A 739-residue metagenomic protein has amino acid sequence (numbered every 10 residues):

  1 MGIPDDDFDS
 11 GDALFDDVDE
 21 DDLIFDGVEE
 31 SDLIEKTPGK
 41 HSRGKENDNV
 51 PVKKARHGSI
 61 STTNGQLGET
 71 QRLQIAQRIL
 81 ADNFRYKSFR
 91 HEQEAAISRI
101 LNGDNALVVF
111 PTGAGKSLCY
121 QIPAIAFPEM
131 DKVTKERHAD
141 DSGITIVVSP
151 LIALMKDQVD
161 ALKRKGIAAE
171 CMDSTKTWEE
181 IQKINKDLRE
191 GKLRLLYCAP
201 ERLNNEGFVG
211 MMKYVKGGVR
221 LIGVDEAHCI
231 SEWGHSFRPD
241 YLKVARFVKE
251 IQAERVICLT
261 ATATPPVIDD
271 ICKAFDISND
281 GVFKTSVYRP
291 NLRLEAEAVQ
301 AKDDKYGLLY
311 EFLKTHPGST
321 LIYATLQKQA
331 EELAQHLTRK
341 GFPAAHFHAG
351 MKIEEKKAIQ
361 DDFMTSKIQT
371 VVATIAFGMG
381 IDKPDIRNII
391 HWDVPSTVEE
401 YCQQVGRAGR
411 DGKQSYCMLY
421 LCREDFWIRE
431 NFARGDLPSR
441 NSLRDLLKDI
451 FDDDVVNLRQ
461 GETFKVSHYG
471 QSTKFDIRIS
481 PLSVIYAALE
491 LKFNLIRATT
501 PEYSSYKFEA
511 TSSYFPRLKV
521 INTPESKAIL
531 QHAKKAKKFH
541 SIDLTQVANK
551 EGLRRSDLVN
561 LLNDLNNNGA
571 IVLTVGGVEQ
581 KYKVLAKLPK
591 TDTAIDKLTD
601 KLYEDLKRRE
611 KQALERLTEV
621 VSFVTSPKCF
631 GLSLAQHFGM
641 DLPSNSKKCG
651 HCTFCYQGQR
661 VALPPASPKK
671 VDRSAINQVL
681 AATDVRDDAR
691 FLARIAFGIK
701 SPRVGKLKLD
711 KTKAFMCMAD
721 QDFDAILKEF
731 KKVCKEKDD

Functional and structural regions predicted by a protein language model:
M1-A76, R99, L446-D449, D453-D739: Accessory DNA-binding and partner-docking regions appended to nucleic-acid-acting proteins, especially the terminal
I75-L80, H91, A95-S117, A124-P128 (+3 more regions): Helicase motor core with emphasis on the C-terminal RecA-like subdomain
K87-S88: K/E-rich alpha-helical interaction surfaces of small helical-bundle regulatory domains
M130-D141: Intrinsically disordered, low-complexity domain-flanking/linker segments in eukaryotic proteins, enriched
